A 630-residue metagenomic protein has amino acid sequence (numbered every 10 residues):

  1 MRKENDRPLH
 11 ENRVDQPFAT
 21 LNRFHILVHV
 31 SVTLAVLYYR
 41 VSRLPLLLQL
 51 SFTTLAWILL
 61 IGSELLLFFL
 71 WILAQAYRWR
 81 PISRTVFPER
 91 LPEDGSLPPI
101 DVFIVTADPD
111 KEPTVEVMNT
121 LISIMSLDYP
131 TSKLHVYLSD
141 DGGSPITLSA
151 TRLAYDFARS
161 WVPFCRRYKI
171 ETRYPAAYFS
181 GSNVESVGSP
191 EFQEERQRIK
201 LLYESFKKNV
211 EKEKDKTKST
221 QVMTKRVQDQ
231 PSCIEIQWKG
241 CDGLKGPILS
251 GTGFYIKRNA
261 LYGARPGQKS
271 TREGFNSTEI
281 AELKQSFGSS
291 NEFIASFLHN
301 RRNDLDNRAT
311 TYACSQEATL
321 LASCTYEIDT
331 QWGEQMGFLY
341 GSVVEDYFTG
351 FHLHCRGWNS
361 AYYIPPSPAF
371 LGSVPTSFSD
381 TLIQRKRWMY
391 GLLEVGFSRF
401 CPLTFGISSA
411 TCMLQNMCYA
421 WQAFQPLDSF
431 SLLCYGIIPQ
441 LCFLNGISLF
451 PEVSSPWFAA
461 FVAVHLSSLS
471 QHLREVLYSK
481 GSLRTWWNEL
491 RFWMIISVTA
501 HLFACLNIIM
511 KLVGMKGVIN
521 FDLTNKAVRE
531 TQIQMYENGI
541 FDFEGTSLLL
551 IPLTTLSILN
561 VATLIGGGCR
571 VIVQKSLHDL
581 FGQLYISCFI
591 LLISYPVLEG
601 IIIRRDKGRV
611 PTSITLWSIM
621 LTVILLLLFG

Functional and structural regions predicted by a protein language model:
M1-S360, F370-G372, L382, K386-G630: Glycosyltransferases that elongate glycans
